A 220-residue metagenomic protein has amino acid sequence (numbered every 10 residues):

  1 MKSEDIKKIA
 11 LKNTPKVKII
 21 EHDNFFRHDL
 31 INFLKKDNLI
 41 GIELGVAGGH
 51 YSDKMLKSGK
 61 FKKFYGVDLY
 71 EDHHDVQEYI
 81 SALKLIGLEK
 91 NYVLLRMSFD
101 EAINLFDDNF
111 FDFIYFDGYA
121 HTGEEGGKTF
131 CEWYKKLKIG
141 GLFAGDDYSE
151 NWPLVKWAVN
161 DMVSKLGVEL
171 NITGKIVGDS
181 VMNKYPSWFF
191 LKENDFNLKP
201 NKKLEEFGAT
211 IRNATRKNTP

Functional and structural regions predicted by a protein language model:
M1-P220: A short alpha-helical cap/connector motif
